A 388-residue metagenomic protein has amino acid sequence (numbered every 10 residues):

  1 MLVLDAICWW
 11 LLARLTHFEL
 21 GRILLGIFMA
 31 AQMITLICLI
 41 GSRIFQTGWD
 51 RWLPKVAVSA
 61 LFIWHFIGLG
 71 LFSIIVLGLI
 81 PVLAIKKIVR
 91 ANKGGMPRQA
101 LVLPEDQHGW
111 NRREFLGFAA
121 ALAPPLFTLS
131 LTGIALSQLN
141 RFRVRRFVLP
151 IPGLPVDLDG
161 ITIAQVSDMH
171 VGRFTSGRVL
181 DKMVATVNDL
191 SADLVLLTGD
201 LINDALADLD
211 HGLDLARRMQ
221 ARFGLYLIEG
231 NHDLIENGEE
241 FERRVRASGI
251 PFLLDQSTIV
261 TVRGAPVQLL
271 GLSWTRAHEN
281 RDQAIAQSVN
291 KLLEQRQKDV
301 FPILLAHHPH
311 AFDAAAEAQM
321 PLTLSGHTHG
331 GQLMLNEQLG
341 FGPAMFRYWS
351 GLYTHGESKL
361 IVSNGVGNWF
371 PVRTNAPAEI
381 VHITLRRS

Functional and structural regions predicted by a protein language model:
M1-N140: Non-catalytic terminal accessory segments
R145, P150-S388: Soluble catalytic domains of enzymes that build or remodel membrane lipids, polysaccharides, and related
